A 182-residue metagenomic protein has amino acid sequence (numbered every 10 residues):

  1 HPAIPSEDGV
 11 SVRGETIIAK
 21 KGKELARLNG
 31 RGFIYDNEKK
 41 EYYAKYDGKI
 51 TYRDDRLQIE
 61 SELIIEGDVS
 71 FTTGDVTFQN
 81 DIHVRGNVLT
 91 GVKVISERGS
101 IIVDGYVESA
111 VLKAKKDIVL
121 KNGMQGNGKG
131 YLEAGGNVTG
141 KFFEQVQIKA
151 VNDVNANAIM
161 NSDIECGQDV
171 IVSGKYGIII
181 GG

Functional and structural regions predicted by a protein language model:
H1-N157, D163-V172, G177-G181: Charge-rich, low-hydrophobicity low-complexity segments
